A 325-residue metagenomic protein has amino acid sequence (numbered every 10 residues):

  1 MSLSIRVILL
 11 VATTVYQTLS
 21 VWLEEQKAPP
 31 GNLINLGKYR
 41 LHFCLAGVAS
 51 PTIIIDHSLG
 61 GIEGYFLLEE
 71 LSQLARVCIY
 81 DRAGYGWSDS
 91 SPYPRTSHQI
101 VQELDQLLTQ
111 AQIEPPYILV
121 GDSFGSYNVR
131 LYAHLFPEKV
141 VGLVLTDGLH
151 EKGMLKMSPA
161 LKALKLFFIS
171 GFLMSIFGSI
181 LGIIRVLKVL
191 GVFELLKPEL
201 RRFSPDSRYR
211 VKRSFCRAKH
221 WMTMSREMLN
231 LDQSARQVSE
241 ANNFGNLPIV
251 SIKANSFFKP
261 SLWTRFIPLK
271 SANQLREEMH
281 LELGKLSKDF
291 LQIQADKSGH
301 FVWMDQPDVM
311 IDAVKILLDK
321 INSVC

Functional and structural regions predicted by a protein language model:
M1-I34: N-terminal membrane-anchoring alpha-helices
Y39-W87, L135: Conserved HGGG/HGGXW glycine-rich cap/lid loop of the alpha/beta-hydrolase fold
G60, R82-G86, G125-N128, H150 (+1 more regions): Alpha/beta-hydrolase active-site loop signature
Y65-F66, S88-P94, L155-K156: Conserved catalytic-core motifs of eukaryotic protein kinase domains, centered on the activation segment
R82-V120, F136: Active-site loop/oxyanion-hole signature of alpha/beta-hydrolase fold enzymes
S97, V144-K285, F290, Q294: Flexible "cap/lid" subdomain of the alpha/beta-hydrolase fold that forms the substrate-access gate
E114-S158: Conserved hydrolase catalytic core segment
E278, L286-C325: Catalytic active-site module of serine/aspartate enzymes centered on a nucleophile-bearing elbow/loop
